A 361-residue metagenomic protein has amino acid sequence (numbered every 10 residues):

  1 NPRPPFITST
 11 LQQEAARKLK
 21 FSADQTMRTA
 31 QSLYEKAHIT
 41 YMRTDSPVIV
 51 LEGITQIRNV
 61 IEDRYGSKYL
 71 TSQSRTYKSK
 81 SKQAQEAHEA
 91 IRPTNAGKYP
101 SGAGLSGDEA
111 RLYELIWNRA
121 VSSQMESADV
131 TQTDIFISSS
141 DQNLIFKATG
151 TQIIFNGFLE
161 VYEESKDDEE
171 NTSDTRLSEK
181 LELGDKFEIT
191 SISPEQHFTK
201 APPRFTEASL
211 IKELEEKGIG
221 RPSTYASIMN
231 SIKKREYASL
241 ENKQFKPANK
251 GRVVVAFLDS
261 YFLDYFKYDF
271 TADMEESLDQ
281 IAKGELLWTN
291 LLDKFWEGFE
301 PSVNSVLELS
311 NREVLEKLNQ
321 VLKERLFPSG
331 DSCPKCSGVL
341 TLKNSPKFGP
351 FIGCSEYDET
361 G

Functional and structural regions predicted by a protein language model:
P2-A15, T40-T44, A201-E213: Short acidic, hydrophobic short linear motifs in intrinsically disordered regions
A23-D24, D45-G361: Basic, low-complexity terminal or inter-domain segments flanking catalytic cores
A30: DNA major-groove recognition helix of helix-turn-helix
K36-A37: Short glycine-/polar-rich loops that comprise or flank the Walker A/P-loop and associated switch/sensor motifs
